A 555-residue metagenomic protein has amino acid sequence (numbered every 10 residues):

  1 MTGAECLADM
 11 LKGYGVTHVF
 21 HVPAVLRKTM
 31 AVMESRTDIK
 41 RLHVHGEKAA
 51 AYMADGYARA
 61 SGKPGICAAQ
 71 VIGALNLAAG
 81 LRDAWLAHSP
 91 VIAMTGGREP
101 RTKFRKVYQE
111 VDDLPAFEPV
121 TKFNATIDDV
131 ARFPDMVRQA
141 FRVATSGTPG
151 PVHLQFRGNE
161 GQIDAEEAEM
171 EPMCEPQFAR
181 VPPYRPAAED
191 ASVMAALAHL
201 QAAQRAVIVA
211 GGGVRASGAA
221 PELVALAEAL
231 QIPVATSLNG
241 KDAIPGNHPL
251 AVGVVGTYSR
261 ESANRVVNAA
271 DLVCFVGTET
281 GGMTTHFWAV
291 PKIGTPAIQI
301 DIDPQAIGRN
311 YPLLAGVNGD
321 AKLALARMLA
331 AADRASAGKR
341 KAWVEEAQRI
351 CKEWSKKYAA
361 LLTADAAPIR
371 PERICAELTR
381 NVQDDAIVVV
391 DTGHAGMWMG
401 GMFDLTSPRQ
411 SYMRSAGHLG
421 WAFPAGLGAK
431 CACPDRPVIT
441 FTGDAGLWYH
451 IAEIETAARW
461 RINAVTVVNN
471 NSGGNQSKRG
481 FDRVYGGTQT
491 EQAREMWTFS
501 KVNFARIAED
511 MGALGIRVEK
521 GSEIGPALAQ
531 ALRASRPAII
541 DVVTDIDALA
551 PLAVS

Functional and structural regions predicted by a protein language model:
T2, A131, A198, A203 (+5 more regions): Phosphate/pyrophosphate-binding active-site segments
A4-A8, K12-V25, T29-R36, R349-F423 (+1 more regions): Active-site diphosphate/adenylate-binding microenvironment
C6-V16, G56-S61, W85-L86, V143-T148 (+6 more regions): Glycine-rich phosphate/diphosphate-binding loops that line cofactor/substrate pockets in enzymes
K28-P100, S262-N264, A269-G281, M397-N475: Thiamine diphosphate
R59, G212-I298, D404-D435, H450-A452 (+5 more regions): Glycine-rich, anion-gripping cofactor-binding loops and their flanking helix/strand elements in enzyme active sites
T95-M136, G158, G240-E346, L528: Glycine-rich, acidic loop regions that bind phosphate or pyrophosphate groups
K103-Q109, A269, G308-N310, G316-N318 (+3 more regions): Thiamine diphosphate
Q139, V143-A202: Conformationally flexible catalytic loops at phosphate/diphosphate-handling active centers
